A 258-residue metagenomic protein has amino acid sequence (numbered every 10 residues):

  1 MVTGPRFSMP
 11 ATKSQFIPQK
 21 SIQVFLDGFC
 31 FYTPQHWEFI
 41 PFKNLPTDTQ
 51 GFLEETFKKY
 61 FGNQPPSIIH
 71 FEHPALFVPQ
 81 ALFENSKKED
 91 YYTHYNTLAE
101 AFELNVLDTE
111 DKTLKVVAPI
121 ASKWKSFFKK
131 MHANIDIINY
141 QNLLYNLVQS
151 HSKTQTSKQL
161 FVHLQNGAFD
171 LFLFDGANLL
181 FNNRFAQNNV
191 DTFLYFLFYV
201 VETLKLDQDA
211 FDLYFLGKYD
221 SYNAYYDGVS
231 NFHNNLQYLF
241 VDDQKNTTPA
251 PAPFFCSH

Functional and structural regions predicted by a protein language model:
M1-H258: Hydrophobic/aromatic-enriched cytosolic interaction surfaces used to assemble or bind macromolecules
